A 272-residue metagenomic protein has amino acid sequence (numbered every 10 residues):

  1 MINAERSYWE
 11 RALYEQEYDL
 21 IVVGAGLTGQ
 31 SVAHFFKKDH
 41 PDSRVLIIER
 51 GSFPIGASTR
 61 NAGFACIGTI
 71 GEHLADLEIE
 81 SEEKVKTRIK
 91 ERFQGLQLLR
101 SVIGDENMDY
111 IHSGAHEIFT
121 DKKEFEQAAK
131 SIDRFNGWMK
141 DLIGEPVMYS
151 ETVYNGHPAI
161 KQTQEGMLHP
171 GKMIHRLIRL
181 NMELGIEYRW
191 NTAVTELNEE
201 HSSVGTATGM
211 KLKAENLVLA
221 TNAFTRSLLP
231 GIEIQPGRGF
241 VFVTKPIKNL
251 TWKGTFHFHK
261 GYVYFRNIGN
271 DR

Functional and structural regions predicted by a protein language model:
M1-L20, K38-D39, S43-R44: Extreme N-terminal leader/targeting segments of oxidoreductases
G24-Q30, R50: Glycine-rich Rossmann-fold phosphate-binding loop(s) that bind the pyrophosphate of adenine dinucleotide cofactors
A25, T69, T221-N222: Glycine-rich, N-terminal phosphate-binding loop of Rossmann-like dinucleotide-binding domains
K37-R60: Glycine-rich FAD pyrophosphate-binding loop
H40, R50, G63, E106-I111 (+1 more regions): Active-site substrate-recognition segment that forms the wall of the catalytic cavity or substrate channel
G56-E91: Glycine-rich active-site loop/strand segments that organize a redox cofactor
G71-L77, S101-R179, L184: Flavin (FAD/FMN) cofactor-binding and adjacent substrate-gating region of FAD-dependent oxidoreductase domains
A159-N216, A220: Helical element adjacent to the flavin cofactor pocket in flavoenzyme catalytic cores
